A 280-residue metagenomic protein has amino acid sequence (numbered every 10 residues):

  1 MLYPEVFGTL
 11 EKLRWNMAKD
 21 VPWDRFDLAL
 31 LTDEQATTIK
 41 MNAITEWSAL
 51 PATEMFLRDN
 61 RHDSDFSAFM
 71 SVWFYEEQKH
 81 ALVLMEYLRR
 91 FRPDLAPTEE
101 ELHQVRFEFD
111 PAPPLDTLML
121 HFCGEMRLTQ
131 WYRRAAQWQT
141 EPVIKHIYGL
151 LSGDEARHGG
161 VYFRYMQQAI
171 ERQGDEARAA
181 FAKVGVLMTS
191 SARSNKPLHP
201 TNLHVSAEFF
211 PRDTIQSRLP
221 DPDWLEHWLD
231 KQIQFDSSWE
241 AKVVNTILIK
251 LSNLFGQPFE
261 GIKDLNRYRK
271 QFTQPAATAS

Functional and structural regions predicted by a protein language model:
M1-S280: Non-heme di-metal
